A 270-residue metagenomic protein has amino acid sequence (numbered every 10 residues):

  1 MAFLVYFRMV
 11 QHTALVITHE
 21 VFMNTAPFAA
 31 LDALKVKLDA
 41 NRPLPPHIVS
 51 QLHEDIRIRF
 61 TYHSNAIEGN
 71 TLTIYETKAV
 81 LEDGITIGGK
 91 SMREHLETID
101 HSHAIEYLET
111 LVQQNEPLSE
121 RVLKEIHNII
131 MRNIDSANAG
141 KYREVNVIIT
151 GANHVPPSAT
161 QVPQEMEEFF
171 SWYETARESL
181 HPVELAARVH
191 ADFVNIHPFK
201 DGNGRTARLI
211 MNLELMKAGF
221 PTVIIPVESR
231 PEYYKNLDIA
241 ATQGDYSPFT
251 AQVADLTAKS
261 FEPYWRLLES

Functional and structural regions predicted by a protein language model:
M1-D201, R205-S270: FIC/Doc superfamily catalytic core
